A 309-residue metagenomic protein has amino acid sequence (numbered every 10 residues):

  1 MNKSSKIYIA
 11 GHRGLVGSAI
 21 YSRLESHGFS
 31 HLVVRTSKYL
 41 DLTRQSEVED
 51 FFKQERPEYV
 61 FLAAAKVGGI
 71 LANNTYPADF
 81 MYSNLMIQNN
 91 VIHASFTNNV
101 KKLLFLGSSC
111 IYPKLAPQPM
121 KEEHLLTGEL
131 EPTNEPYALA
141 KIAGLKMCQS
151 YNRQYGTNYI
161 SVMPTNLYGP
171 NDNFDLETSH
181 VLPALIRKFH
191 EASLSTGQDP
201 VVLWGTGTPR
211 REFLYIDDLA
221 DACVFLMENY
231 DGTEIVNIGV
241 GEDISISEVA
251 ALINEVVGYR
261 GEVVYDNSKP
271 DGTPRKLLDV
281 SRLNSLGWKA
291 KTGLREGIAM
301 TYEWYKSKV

Functional and structural regions predicted by a protein language model:
A10, R35, V60-K66, L103-S109 (+1 more regions): SDR active-site strand-loop-helix element
A10-L15, A19-R23, H27-F29, E191-V309: C-terminal substrate-binding subdomain of Rossmann-fold SDR/epimerase-dehydratase oxidoreductases
E25-D50: Adenosine-cofactor binding site in Rossmann-like domains, unifying the SAM/SAH pocket of S-adenosylmethionine-dependent
D41, I111-P113, P136, I160-A184 (+1 more regions): Flexible, glycine-rich beta-alpha linker
Q45-L85, T97: NAD(P)H-binding glycine-rich loop region in Rossmannoid oxidoreductase-like domains and their noncatalytic homologs
N89-N134: Conserved Rossmann-fold NAD(P)-dependent oxidoreductase catalytic core, especially the SDR/UDP-sugar
G107-S108, L145-P170, P183-L185, S195-L203: Conserved beta-loop-beta element that borders a ligand/cofactor-binding pocket
P136, A140-A143: Active-site helix of classical SDR
